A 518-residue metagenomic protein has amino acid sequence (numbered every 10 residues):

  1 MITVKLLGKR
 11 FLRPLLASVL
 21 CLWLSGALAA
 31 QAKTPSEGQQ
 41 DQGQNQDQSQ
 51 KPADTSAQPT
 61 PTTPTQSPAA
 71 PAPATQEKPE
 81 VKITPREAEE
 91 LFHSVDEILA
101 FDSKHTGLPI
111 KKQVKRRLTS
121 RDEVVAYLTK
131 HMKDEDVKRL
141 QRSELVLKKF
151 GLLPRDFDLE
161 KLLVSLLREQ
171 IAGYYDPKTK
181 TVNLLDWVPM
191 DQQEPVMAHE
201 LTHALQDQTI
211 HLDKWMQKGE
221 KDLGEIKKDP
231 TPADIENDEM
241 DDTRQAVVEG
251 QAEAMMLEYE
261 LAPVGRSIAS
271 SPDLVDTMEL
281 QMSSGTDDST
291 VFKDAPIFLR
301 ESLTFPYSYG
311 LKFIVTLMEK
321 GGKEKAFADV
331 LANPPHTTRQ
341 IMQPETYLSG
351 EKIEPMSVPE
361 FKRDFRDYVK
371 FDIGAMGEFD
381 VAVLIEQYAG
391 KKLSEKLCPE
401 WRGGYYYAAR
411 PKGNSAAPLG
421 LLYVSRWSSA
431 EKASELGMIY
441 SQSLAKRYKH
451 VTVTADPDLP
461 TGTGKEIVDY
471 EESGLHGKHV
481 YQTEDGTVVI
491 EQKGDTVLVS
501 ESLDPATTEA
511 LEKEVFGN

Functional and structural regions predicted by a protein language model:
A30-E89: Compositionally biased, proline/threonine/alanine/serine-rich low-complexity intrinsically disordered stretches
E87-Q113, H131-L162, L166-L167, W187 (+1 more regions): Zn2+-dependent metallopeptidase catalytic core
K111-M132, K218-D229, S270-L280, N333-H336 (+1 more regions): Acidic helix-start/capping segments at beta-turn-to-alpha-helix junctions
R142-P177, F361-G420, E431, L436-I439 (+1 more regions): Short, compositionally biased low-complexity segments enriched in polar/charged residues
K180-A198, E239-T243: Short pre-active-site segment immediately N-terminal to the catalytic Zn-binding motif
N183, Q193-A198, A204-L205, P411-A433 (+3 more regions): A short, solvent-exposed beta-edge/loop patch
W187, L201-Q217, Q251: Catalytic Zn2+-binding segment of zinc metalloproteases
T277-P418, V424: Pan-zinc metallopeptidase signature
